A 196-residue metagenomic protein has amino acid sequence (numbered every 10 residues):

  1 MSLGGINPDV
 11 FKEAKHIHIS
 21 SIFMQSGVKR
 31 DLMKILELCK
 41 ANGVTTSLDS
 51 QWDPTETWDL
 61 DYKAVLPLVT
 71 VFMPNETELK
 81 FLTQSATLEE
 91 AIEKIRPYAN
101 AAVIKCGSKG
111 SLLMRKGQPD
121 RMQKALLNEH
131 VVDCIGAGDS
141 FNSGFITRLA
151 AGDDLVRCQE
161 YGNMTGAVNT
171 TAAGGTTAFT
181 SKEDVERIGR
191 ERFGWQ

Functional and structural regions predicted by a protein language model:
M1, I22, V69, E78-F81 (+3 more regions): Short, flexible active-site loop motifs that bind/organize anionic cofactors or intermediates
M1-I19, A41-N42, E186-Q196: Conserved N-terminal subdomain of the carbohydrate kinase-like
M1-L3, L82-Q84, V131-I135: Short, charged, surface-exposed secondary-structure boundary motifs
I6-N7, Y62, A91, V131: Acidic, amphipathic alpha-helical patches
V10-K12, L66, R96: A short, aliphatic-rich alpha-helical micro-motif
H16-E93, K109-S111: Conserved beta-alpha-beta core of the PfkB/ribokinase-like small-molecule kinase fold
L38, L88-Q196: Conserved phosphate-binding/catalytic region of the ribokinase-like
